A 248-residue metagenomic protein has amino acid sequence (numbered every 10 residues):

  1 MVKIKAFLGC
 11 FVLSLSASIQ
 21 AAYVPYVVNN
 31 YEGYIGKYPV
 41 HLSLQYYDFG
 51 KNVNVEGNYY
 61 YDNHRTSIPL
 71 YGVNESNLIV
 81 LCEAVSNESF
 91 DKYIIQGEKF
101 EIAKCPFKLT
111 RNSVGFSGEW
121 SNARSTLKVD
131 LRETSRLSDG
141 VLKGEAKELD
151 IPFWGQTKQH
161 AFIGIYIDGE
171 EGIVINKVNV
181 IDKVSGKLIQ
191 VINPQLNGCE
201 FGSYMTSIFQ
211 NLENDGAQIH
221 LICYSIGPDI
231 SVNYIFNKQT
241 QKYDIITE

Functional and structural regions predicted by a protein language model:
M1-L8: Bacterial N-terminal signal peptides that target proteins for export
S16-S18: N-terminal signal peptide c-region/cleavage motif recognized by signal peptidases
A22-E248: Exposed acidic/polar residues on beta-strands and adjacent loops within beta-sheet cores, strongest in beta-propeller
